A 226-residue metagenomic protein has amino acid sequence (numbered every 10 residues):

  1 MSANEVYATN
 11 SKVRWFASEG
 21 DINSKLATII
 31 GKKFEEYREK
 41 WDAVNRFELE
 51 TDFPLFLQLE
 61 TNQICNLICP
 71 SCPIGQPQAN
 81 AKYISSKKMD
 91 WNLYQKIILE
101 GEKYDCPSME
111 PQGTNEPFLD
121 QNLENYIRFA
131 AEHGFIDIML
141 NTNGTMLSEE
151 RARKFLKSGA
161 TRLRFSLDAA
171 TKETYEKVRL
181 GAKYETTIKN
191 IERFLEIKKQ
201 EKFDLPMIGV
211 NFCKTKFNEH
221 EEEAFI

Functional and structural regions predicted by a protein language model:
S2-R162, E173, K177-K189: Conserved alpha-helical substructure of the radical SAM core
Y126-A130, L167, F217-I226: Short, electropositive alpha-helical surface patch
I138, T142, I191-E221: Conserved strand-turn element in the central/C-terminal portion of the radical SAM core barrel that lines
R164-S166, Q200: A short, terminal or domain-edge coil/loop segment
D168-K172: A glycine-centered beta->alpha junction motif in the catalytic cores of kinase/phosphotransferase enzymes
E176, E192-L195, I226: Class I S-adenosyl-L-methionine
